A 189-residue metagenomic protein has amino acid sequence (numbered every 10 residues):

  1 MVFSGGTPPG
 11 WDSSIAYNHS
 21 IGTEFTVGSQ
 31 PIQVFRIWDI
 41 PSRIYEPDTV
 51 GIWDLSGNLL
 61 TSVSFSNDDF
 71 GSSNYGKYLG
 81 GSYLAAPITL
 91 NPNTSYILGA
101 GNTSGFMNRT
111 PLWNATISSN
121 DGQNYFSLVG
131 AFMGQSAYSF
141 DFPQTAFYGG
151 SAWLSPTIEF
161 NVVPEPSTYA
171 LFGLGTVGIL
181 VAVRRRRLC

Functional and structural regions predicted by a protein language model:
M1, P9-A16, I21-E24, S29 (+2 more regions): PGST-rich, cysteine-poor low-complexity/disordered linker and tail segments that act as flexible spacers
M1-G5, L59-S62: Local beta-strand/beta-hairpin segments that build beta-sheet-rich folds
T7-H19, D69-Y78: Extracellular beta-rich ligand/substrate-recognition surface
G22-Q33, W38-S42, A85-P92: Extracellular and analogous surface-interaction loops
P41, N67, V162, G173: Residues that line or immediately flank small-molecule/substrate-binding pockets and catalytic motifs
R43-Y125: Aromatic- and Gly/Pro-enriched, solvent-exposed loop/edge beta-strand patches characteristic of beta-rich domains
E165-V183: A short, hydrophobic C-terminal helix/tail in secreted or cell-surface proteins
R186-C189: Short, charged juxtamembrane terminal tails flanking transmembrane helices
